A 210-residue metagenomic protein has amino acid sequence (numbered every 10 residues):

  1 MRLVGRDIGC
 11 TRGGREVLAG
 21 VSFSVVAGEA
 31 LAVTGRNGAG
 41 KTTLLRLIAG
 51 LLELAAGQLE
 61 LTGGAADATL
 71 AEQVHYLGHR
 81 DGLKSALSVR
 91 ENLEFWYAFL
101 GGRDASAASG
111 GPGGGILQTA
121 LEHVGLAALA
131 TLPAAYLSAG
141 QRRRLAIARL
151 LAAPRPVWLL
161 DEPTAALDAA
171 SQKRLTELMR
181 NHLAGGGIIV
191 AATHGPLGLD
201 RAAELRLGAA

Functional and structural regions predicted by a protein language model:
A49: Helix-to-loop junction immediately C-terminal to a conserved catalytic motif
L54-E72: Conserved ABC transporter NBD signature motif
R80, S85-G102: Q-loop/switch helix immediately C-terminal to the Walker
E94, S109-L129: Conserved ABC ATPase "signature" region
P133-L137: Conserved ABC ATPase signature
I147, G186: Hydrophobic anchor residue at the start of the ABC signature
W158-E162: Catalytic Walker B motif of ABC-type/P-loop ATPase nucleotide-binding domains
